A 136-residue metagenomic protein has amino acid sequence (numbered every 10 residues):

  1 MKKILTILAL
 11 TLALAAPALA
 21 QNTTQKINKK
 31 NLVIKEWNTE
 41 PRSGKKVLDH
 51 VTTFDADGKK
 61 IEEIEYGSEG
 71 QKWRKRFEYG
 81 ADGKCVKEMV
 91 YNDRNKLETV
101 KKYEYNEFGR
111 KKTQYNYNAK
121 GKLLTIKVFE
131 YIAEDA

Functional and structural regions predicted by a protein language model:
M1-I7, Q21: Positively charged n-region of N-terminal signal peptides that target proteins for export
I7-A15: Bacterial N-terminal signal peptides
A16-A20: Sec/Tat signal peptide C-region and signal peptidase I cleavage site
Q21-A136: Buried hydrophobic residues that stabilize the cores of well-folded domains
